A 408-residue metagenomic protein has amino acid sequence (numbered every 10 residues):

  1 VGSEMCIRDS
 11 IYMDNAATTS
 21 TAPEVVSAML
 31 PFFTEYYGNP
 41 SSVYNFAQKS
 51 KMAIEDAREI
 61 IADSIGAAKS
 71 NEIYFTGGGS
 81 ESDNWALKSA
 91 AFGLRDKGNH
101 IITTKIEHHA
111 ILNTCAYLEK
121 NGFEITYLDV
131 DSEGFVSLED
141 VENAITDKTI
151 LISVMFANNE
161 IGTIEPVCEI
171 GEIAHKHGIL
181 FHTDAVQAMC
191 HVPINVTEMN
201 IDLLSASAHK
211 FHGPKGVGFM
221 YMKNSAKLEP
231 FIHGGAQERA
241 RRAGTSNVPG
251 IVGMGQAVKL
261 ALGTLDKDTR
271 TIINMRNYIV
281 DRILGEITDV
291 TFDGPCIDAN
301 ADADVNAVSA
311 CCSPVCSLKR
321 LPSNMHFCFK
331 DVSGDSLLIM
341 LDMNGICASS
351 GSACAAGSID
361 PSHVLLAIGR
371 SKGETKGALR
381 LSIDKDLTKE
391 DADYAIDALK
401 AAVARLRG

Functional and structural regions predicted by a protein language model:
S3, R8-G408: Pyridoxal 5′-phosphate
